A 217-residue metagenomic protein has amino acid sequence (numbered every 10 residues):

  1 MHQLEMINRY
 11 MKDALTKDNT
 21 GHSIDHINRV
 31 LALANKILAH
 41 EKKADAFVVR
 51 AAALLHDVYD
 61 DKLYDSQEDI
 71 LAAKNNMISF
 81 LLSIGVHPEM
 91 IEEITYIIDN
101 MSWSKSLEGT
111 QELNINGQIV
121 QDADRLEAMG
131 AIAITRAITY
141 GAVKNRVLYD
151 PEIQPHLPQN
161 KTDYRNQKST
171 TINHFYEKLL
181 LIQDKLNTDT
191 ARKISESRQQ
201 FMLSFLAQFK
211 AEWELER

Functional and structural regions predicted by a protein language model:
M1-K12: Short alpha-helical hairpin
M6, D25, A44-R50, A72 (+1 more regions): Alpha-helix N-cap and coil->helix boundary residues
L15-N28, A32-K42, L55, S106-R217: Divalent metal-dependent phosphate-bond-processing catalytic cores, especially two-metal-ion Mg2+/Mn2+ enzymes that act
V30, D69-S83: An active-site-proximal "capping" alpha-helix that borders the catalytic cofactor pocket
A46-Y64, A73, T95-S104: His-Asp-centered metal-binding catalytic motifs of divalent-metal-dependent phosphohydrolases/nucleases
D61-S66, Q183-K185: A short secondary-structure junction motif
S83-Q121: Hydrophobic, well-structured mid-protein blocks that either form specific transmembrane helices
